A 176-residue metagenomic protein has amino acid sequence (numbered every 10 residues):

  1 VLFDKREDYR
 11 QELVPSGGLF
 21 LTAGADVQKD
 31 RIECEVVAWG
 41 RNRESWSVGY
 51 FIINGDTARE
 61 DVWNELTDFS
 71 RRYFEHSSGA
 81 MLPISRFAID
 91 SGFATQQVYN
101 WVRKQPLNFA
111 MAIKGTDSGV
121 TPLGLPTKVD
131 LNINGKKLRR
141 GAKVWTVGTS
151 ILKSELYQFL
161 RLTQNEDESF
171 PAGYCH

Functional and structural regions predicted by a protein language model:
V1-R6, L13-P15, A23, N42-H176: Mg2+-dependent endonuclease catalytic cores in nucleic-acid-processing enzymes, primarily RNase H-like
S16, T22-R31: Active-site cores of enzymes that catalyze phosphoryl transfer or operate on phosphate-rich substrates
Q28, A38-N42: Short acidic-glycine loop/turn motifs at beta-strand connectors
E33-E35: Structural motif
